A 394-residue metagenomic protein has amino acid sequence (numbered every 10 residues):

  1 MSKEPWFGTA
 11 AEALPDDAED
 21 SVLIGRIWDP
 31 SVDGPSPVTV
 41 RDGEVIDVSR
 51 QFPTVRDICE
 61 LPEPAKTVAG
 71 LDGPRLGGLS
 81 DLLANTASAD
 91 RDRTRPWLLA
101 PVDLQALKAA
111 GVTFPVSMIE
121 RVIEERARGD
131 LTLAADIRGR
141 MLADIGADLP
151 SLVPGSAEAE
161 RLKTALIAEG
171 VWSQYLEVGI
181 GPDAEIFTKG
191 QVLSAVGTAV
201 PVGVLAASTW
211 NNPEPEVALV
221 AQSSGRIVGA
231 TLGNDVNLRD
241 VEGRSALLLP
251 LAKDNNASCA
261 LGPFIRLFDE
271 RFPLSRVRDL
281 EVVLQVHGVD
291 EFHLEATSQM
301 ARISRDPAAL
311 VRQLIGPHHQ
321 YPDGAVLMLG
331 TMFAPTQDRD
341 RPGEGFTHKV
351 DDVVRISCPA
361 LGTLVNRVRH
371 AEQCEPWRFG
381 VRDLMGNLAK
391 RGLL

Functional and structural regions predicted by a protein language model:
M1-V22, P30, G34, N237-L394: Catalytic-pocket segment enriched in acidic/His residues
S2-V22, R26-D29, V40, K66-G288 (+1 more regions): Active-site microenvironments in enzyme catalytic cores
V32-Q51, G225-G233, E291-A296: Short, well-ordered strand-loop elements centered on a beta-strand within folded domains, enriched for acidic residues
P35-P74: N-terminal cap/recognition module
P37, E44, L107, A218 (+2 more regions): Beta-sheet entry/capping signal
D47-V48, D130, D306, G380: Poly-acidic low-complexity segments
V48-S49, A110, R367: Beta-strand residues in well-ordered beta-sheet regions across diverse protein folds
